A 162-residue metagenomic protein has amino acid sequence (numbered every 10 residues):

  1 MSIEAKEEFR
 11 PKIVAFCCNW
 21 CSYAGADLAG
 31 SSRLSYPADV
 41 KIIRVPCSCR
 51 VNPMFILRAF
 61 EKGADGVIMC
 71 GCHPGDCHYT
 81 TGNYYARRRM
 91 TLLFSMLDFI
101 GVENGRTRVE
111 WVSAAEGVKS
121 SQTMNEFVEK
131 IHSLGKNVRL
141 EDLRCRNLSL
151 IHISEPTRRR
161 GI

Functional and structural regions predicted by a protein language model:
M1-C21: A short, flexible N-terminal coil/short beta segment enriched in small residues
F9-V14, F55, T81, C145: Ferredoxin-like iron-sulfur electron-transfer modules
S22-D27: Short N-terminal binding/cap micro-motifs at the start of the first secondary-structure element
S31-I42: Short helix-loop-beta junction
K41-S121: Cofactor-cradling patches in redox/metallo enzymes
K119-K130: Short, surface-exposed amphipathic charged segments that create phosphate/polyanion-binding patches used for binding
L134-N147: C-terminal amphipathic helix plus adjacent low-complexity, charged tail appended to glycosyltransferase catalytic
I151-I162: Single conserved hydrophobic/aromatic residue that forms the stacking wall/gate of nucleotide- or nucleobase-binding
